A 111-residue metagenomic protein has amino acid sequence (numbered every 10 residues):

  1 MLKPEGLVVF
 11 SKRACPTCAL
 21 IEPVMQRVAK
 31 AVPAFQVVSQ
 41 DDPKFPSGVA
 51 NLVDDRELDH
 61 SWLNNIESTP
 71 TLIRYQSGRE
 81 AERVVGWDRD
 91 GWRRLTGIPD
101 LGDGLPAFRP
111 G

Functional and structural regions predicted by a protein language model:
L2-M25, A34-Q36: Short active-site neighborhood of thiol/selenol oxidoreductases, capturing the structured segment around
R13-A14, D42, R79, D88: Short, glycine/serine-rich, charged loops/turns that create anion-binding and catalytic segments at active sites
E22-M25, N51, W87-D88: Short, glycine/charged-enriched secondary-structure capping and boundary segments
M25-Q26, D42-P43, W62-L63: Short, flexible, glycine/charge-rich loop motifs used to bind or transfer phosphoryl groups or to couple energy/partner
V28-K30: Short, acidic, metal-binding catalytic loop of nucleotide-sugar glycosyltransferases
V32-E57: Thiol-based oxidoreductase modules, predominantly thioredoxin-like and allied folds used for disulfide exchange
L63, E67-R109: Non-catalytic, surface beta->alpha helical segment in thiol-disulfide oxidoreductase systems
